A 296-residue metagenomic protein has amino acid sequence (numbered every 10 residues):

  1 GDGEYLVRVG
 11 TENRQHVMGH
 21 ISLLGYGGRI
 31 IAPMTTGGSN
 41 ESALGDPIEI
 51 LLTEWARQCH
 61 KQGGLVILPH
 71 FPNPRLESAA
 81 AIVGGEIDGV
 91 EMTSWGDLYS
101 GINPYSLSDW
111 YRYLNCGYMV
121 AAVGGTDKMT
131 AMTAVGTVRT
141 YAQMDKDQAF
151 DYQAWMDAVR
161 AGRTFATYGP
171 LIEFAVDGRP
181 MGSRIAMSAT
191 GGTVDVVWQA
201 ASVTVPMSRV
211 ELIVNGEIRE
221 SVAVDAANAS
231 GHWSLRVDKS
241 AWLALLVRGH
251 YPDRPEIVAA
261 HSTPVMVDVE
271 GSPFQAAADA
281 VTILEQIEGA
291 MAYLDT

Functional and structural regions predicted by a protein language model:
G1-A122, T126, M132: Catalytic cores of extracellular degradative/oxidative enzymes
L76, C116-A121, T126-T296: C-terminal functional module detector
